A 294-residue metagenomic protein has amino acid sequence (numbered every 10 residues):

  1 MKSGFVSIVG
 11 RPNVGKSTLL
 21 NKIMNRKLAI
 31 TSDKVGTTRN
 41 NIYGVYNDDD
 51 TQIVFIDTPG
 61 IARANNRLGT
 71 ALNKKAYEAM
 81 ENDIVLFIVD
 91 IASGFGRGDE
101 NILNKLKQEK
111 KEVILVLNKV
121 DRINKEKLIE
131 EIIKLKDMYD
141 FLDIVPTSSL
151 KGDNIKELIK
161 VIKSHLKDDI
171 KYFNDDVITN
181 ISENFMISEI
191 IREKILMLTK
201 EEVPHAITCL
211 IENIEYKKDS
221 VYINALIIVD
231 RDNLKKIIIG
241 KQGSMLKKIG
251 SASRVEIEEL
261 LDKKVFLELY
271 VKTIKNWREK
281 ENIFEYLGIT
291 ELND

Functional and structural regions predicted by a protein language model:
M1-I84, I228: Conserved G1/Walker A P-loop phosphate-binding module
F5, K111-E112, D121-E183: Canonical P-loop GTPase G-domain recognition
G15, N154, M245: Conserved glycine(s) of the Walker
M24, L28, Y43, N47 (+14 more regions): Signal for well-folded cores of large energy- and translation-related assemblies
T38, A62-R63, F95, I123-N124 (+1 more regions): Catalytic P-loop NTPase motifs of RecA-like helicase/translocase cores
N47-Q52, K74-I144, E215-K217: Conserved C-terminal guanine-recognition region of P-loop GTPase G domains, centered on the G4
D57, N118, S148: Active-site glycine-centered loops adjacent to acidic/histidine catalytic or metal-binding residues that shape
E183-D294: P-loop NTP-binding site
